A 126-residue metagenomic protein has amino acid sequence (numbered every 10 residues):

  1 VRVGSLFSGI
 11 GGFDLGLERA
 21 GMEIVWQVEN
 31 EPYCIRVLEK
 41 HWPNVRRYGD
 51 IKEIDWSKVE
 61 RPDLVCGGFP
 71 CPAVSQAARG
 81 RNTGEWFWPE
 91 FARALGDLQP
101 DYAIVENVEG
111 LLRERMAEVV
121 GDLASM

Functional and structural regions predicted by a protein language model:
V1-M126: Conserved active-site and SAM-binding loop architecture of S-adenosyl-L-methionine-dependent nucleic-acid
